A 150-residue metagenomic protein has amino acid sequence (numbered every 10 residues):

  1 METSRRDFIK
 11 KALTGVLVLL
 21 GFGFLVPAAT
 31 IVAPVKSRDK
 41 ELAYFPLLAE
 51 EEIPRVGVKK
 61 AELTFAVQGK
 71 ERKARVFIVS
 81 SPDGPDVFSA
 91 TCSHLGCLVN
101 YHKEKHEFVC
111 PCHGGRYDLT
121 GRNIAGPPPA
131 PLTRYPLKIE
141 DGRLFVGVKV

Functional and structural regions predicted by a protein language model:
M1-L19: N-terminal secretory signal peptides and thylakoid transit peptides that target proteins across membranes
T3, K11, P85-D86, N123 (+1 more regions): Functionally constrained cores in energy, signaling, and assembly domains
F8, Q68-K70, P127: Short glycine/serine/proline-enriched coil/turn segments at secondary-structure junctions
F8-A12, R72, A90, Y117: General secondary-structure edge motif
L17, F24-S93, L98-N100, P131-V150: N-terminal pre-ligand scaffold of iron-sulfur
P82-A125: Structured, soluble extracytoplasmic/luminal domains of envelope-associated proteins
I124-G126, Y135-P136: Short proline/glycine-enriched turn/loop segments at secondary-structure junctions
